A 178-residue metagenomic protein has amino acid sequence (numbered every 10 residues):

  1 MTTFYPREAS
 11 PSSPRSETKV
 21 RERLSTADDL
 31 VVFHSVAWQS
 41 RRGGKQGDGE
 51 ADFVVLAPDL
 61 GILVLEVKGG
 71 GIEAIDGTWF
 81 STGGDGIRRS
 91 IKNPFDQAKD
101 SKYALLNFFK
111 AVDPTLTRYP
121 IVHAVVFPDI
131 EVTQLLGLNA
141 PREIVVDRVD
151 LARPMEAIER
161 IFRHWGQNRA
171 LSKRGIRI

Functional and structural regions predicted by a protein language model:
M1-I178: Intrinsically disordered, low-complexity Ser/Thr/Pro/Gly-rich regulatory segments
